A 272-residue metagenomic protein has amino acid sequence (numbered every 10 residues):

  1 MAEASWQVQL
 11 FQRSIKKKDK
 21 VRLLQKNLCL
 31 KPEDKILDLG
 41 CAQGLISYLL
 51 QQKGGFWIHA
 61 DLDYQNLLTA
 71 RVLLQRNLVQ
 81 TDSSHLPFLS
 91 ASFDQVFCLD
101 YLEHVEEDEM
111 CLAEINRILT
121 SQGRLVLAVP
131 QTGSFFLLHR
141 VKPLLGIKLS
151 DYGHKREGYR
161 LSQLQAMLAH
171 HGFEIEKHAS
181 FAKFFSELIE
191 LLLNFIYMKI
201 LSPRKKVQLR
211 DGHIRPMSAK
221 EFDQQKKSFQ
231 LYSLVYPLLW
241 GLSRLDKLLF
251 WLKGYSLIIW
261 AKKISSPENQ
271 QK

Functional and structural regions predicted by a protein language model:
M1-L89, Q95-L99, L112, P143 (+5 more regions): Conserved N-terminal segment of class I S-adenosyl-L-methionine
L99-L102, A128: Residues lining the SAM
E106-M110, L137: Short N-terminal helix/helix-N-cap motif within the alpha/beta-hydrolase-1
E109-R124: A short glycine-rich, Lys/Arg-flanked "PGG" loop and its adjoining helix->strand segment in the class I
A128-P130, F181: Alpha/beta-hydrolase-fold catalytic nucleophile elbow
P130-K155, A166: Short, glycine-/aromatic-enriched active-site segment of Class I SAM-dependent methyltransferases
K155-G172, H178: Short alpha-helix
E176-F222, L252-Y255: Conserved catalytic loop of SAM-dependent methyltransferase domains
